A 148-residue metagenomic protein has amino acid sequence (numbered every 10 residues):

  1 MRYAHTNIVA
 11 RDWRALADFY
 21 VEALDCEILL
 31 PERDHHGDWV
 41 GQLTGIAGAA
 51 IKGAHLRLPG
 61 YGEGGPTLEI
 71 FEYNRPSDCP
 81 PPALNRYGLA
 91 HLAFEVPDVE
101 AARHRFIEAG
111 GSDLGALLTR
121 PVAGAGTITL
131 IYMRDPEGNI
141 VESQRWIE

Functional and structural regions predicted by a protein language model:
M1-A4: Extreme N-terminal starter segment of soluble prokaryotic enzymes
I8, P31, L68, A93-E148: Vicinal oxygen chelate
V9-G64, A101, G126, Y132: Core segments of cupin and vicinal oxygen chelate
H55, R75-P76: Amide-forming acyltransferase catalytic core, primarily the GNAT-like/NAT-type and related acyltransferase folds
P59, F71-Y73, W146: Generic beta-structure capping elements
L68-E72, P82: Helix-adjacent hinge/juxtasegments
R86: Flexible, small-/acidic-enriched active-site or ligand-binding loops
